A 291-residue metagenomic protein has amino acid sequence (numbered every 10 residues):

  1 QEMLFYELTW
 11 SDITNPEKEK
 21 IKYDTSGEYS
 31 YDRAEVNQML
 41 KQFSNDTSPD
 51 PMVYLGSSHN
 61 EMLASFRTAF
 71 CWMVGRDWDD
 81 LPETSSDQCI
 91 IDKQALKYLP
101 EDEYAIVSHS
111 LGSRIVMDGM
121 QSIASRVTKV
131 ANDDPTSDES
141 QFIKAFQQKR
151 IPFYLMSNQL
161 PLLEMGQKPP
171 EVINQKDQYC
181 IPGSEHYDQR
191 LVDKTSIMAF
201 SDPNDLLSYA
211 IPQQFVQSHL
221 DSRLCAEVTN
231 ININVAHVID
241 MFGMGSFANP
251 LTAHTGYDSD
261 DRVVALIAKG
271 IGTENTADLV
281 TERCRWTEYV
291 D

Functional and structural regions predicted by a protein language model:
Q1-P100: Active-site catalytic motif of lipid deacylating hydrolases and related acyltransferases
T14-K18, R114-M117, L162-E164, L207-Y209: Short catalytic/ligand-binding loop motif for oxyanion handling, primarily in non-cytosolic enzymes, centered on
Y23-S30, G119-S125, F215-L220: Amphipathic alpha-helical scaffolding segments
G56-K194, S201: Serine-dependent carboxylesterase/thioesterase catalytic core of lipase-like alpha/beta-hydrolase/SGNH enzymes
A124-K129, S137, A277, R285-D291: Charge-rich, low-complexity terminal tails
R150-P152, M156-V290: Lipolytic serine-hydrolase domain surface
